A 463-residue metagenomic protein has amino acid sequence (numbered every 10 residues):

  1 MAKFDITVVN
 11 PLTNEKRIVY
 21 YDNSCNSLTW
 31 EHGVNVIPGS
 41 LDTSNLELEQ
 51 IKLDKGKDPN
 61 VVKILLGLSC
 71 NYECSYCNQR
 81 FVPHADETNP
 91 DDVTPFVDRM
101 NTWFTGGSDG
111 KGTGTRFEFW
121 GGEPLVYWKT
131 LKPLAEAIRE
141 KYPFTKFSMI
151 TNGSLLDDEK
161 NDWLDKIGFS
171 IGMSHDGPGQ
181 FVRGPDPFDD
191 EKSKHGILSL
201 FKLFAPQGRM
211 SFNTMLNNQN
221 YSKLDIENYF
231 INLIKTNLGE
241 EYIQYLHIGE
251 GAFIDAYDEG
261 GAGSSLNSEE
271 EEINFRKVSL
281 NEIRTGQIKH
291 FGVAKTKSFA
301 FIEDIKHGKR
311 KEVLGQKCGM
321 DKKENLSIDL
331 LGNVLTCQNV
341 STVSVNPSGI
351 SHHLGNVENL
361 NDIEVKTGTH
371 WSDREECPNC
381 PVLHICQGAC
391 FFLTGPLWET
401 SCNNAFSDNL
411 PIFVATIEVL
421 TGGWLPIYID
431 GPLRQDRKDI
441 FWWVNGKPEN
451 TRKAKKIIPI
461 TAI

Functional and structural regions predicted by a protein language model:
M1-N60, Y72, Y76, K455-I460: Flexible, acidic/Gly-rich N-terminal and inter-domain linker regions that tether and position cofactor-handling modules
A2-V19, N23-C25, N333, N339-I463: Flexible mid-to-C-terminal extensions adjoining Fe-S/redox cofactors in radical SAM and related proteins
D54-P95: Canonical Radical SAM [4Fe-4S] cluster-binding loop centered on the CxxxCxxC motif and its immediate flanking residues
I64-L68, C77-F81, G121, T151 (+3 more regions): Glycine-rich, histidine-containing beta strand-loop boundary motifs that form or position
L66-E73, E123, C377, L383-H384: Cysteine-centered iron-sulfur cluster-binding motifs in ferredoxin-type domains/subunits of redox enzymes
C74, F119, M149, G332: Conserved, mostly hydrophobic/aromatic
D86, G184-D321, L326-L331, S344-G349: Radical SAM enzyme [4Fe-4S]-AdoMet core and its adjacent flexible, acidic and glycine-rich loops/tails across
V97-E118, Y127-Y257: Radical SAM/AdoMet-radical enzyme domain recognition
